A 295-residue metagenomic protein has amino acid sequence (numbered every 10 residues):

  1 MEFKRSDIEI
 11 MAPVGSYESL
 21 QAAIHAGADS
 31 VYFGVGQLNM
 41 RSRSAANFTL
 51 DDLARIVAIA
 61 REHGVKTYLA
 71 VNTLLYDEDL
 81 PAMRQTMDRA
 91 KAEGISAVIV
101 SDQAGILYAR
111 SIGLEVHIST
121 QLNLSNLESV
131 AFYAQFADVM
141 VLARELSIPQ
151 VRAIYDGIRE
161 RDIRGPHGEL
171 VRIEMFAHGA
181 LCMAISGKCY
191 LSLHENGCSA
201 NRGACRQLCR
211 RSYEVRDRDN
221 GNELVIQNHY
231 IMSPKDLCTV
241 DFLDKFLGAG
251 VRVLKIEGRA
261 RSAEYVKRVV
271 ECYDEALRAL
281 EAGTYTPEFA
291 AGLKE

Functional and structural regions predicted by a protein language model:
E2-L124, E128, P149-V151, Y155-V253 (+1 more regions): Active-site pocket-lining/capping segments in soluble small-molecule metabolic enzymes
F136-D138: A cross-taxonomic marker for long C-terminal extensions/tails that follow the last structured domain
M140-V141, L146: Acidic, glycine-enriched active-site microenvironments
L142, G258-R261: Conserved aromatic-histidine-acidic binding/catalytic patches
